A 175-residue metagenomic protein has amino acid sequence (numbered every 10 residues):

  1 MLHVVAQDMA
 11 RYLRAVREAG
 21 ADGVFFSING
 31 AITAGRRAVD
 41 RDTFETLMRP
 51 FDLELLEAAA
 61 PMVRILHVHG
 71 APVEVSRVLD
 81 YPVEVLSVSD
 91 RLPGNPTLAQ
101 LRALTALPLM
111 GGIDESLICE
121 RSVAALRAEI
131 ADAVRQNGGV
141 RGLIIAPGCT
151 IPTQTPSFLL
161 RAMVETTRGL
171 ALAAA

Functional and structural regions predicted by a protein language model:
M1-A175: Active-site loop segments of alpha/beta catalytic cores
